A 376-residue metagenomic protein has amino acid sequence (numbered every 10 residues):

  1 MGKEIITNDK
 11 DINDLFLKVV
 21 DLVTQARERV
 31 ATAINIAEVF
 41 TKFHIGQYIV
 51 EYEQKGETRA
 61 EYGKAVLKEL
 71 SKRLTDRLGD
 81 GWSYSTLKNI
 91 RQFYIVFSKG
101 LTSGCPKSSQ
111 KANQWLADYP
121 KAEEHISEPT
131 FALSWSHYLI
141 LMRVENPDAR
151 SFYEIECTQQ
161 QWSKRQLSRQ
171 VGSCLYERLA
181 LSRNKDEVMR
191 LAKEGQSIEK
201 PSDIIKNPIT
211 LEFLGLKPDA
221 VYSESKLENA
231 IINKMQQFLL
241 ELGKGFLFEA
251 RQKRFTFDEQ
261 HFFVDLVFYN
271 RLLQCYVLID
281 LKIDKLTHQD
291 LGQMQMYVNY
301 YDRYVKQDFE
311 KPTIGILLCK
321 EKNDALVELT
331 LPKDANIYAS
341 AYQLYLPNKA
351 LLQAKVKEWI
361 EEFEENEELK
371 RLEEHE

Functional and structural regions predicted by a protein language model:
M1-E376: Basic, low-complexity intrinsically disordered segments
